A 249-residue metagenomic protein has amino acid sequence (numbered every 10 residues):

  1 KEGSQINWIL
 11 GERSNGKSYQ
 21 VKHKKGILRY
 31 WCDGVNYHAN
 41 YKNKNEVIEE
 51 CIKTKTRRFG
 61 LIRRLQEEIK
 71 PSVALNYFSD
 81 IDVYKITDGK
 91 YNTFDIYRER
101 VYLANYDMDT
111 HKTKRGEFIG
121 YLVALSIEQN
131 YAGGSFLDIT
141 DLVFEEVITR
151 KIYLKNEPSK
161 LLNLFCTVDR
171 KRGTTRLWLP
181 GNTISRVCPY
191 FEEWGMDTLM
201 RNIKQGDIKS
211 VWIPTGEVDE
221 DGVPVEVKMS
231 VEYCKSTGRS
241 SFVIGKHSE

Functional and structural regions predicted by a protein language model:
K1-E249: Phosphate/NTP-binding elements of NTP-utilizing enzymes
